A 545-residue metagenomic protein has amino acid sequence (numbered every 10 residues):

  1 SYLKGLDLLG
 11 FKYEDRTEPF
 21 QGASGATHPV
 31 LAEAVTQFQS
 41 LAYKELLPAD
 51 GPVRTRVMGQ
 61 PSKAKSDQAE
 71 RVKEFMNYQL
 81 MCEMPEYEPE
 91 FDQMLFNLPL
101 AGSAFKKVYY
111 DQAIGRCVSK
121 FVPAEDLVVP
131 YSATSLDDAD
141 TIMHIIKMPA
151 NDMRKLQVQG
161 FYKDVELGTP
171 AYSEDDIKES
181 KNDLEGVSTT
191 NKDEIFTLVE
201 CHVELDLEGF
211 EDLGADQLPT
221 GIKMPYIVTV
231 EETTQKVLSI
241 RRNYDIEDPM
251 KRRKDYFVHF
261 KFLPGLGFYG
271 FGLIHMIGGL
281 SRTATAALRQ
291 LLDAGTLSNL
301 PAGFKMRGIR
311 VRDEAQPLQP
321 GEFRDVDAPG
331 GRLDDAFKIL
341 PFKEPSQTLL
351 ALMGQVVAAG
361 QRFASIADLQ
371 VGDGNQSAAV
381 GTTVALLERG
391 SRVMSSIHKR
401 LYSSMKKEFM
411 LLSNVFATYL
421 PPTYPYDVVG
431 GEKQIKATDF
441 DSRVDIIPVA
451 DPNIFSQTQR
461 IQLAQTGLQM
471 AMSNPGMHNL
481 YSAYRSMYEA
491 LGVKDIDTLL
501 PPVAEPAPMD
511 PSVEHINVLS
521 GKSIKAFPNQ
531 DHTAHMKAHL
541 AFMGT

Functional and structural regions predicted by a protein language model:
S1-D245, D313-A315, P345-T348, L352-Q355 (+5 more regions): Extended, helix-rich architectural segments
L8, P52, M81-P89, L100-A104 (+9 more regions): Intrinsically disordered or highly flexible coil/loop and linker segments, enriched in small and charged/polar residues
H28, G51-M81, V258-H275, F304-Q319 (+4 more regions): Surface-exposed loop-to-helix/strand elements on domain peripheries
D67, R71, K251, D255 (+10 more regions): Generic recognition of stable, solvent-exposed alpha-helical segments in well-folded globular domains
L98, V108-Q112, K120-F121, Q347 (+1 more regions): Extended amphipathic alpha-helical segments with heptad-repeat/coiled-coil character used for oligomerization, fusion
T220-G321: Catalytic nucleotidyl-transfer cores of nucleotide-processing enzymes
G221-Y226, S239-D245, R253-H259, L273 (+9 more regions): Composition- and surface-driven signal marking solvent-exposed, interaction-prone regions in large proteins
P501-N517, K522, A526, Q530: C-terminal catalytic/scaffold cores in eukaryotic proteins
